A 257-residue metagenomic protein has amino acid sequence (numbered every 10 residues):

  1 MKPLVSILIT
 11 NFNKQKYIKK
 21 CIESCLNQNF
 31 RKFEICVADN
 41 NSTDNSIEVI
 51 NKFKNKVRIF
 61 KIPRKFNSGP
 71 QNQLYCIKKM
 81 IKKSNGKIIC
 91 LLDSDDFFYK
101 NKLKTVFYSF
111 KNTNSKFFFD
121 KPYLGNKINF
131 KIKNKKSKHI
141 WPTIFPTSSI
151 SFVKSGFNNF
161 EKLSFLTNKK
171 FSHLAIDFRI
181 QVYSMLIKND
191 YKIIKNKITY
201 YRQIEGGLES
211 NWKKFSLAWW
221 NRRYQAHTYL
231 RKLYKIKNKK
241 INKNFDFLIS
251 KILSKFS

Functional and structural regions predicted by a protein language model:
M1-S24: N-proximal low-complexity "stem/linker" segments adjacent to membrane-targeting elements
K19, D44-K52, N101: Acidic helix N-cap motif at the loop->helix transition within catalytic regions of sugar-transfer enzymes
E23-K32: Short, acidic, metal-binding catalytic loop of nucleotide-sugar glycosyltransferases
D39-E48, R64, D93: A conserved acidic beta->alpha catalytic loop
N41, F97-F98, Y123-G125, R179 (+1 more regions): A short, conserved beta-strand element in the Rossmann-like catalytic core that flanks the donor/metal-binding loop
I62-K82, Y99, L103-L163, W212 (+2 more regions): Flexible acidic/His/Gly-enriched loops in nucleotide-sugar-dependent glycosyltransferase catalytic domains
I89: Short aromatic/hydrophobic "clamp" motif used to bind/position activated sugar donors
D120, K135-K214: Conserved nucleotide-sugar donor-binding catalytic segment
